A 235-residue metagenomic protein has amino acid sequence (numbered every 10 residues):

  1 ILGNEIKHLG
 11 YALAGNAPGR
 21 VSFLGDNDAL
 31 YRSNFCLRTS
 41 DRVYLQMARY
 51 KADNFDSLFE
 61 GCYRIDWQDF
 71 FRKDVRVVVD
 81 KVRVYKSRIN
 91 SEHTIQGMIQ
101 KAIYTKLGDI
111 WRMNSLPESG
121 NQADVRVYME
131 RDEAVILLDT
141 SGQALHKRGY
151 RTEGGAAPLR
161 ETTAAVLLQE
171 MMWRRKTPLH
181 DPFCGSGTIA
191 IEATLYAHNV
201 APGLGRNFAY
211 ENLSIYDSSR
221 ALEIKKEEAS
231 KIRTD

Functional and structural regions predicted by a protein language model:
I1-A123: Non-catalytic nucleic-acid substrate-recognition regions in nucleic-acid-modifying enzymes
I6, V79, V127, L167 (+1 more regions): A residue-level signal for conserved active-site and pocket-lining positions in enzyme catalytic cores
P18, L138-T140, F183: Glycine-rich, histidine-containing beta strand-loop boundary motifs that form or position
A29, Y85, E133, G142 (+2 more regions): Short loop/turn segments at secondary-structure transitions that flank enzyme active sites
G120-Q122, M129-D132, W173-K176: Short, well-ordered loop/turn elements at secondary-structure boundaries
V125-S141: C-terminal edge-of-domain segments
I136-E170: SAM-dependent Rossmann-like transferase core, predominantly class I methyltransferases with a strong bias toward
L159-D235: Conserved S-adenosyl-L-methionine
